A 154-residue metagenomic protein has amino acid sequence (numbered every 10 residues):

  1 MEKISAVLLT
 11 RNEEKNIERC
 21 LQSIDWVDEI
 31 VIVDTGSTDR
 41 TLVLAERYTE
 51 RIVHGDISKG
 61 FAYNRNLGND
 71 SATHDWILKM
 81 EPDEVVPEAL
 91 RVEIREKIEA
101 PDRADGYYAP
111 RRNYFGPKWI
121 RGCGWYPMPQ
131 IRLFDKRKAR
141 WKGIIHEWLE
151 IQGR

Functional and structural regions predicted by a protein language model:
M1-S23: N-proximal low-complexity "stem/linker" segments adjacent to membrane-targeting elements
K3, D28-E29: Residues at the starts of beta-strands that form the adenosine-phosphate
K15-E18, D39-Y48, A89-L90: Acidic helix N-cap motif at the loop->helix transition within catalytic regions of sugar-transfer enzymes
S23, D34-L44, I57, E81: A conserved acidic beta->alpha catalytic loop
W26, R47-Y48, P129: Short, structured coil segments at secondary-structure junctions
L42-S71: Conserved donor nucleotide-binding strand/loop of the catalytic core
A62-N69, D75-W76, M80, P87-R154: Catalytic-site signature of metal-activated, phosphate-bearing donor transferases, centered on the GT-A/GT-A-like
